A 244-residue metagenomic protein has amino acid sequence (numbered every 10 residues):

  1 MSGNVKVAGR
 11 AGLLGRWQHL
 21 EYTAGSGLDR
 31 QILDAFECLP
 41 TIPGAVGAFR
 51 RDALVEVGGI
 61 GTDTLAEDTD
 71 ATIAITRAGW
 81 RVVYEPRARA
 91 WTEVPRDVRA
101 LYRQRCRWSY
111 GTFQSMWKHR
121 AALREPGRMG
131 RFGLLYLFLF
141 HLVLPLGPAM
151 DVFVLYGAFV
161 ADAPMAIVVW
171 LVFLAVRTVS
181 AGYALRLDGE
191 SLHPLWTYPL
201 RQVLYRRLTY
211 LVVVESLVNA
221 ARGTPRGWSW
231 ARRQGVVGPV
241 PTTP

Functional and structural regions predicted by a protein language model:
M1-T64, C106-S109, F113, W117: Long helical/loop segments within the catalytic core of UDP-sugar-dependent glycosyltransferases, especially the large
E37, L54, G79-V83, K118 (+1 more regions): Hydrophobic/basic alpha-helical segments enriched in Actinobacteria
A71-T72, L101: Short, hydrophobic alpha-helical packing/hinge segments within bilobed ligand-binding/sensory domains
T72-W91: Catalytic donor-sugar/metal-binding loop of nucleotide-sugar-dependent glycosyltransferases
Y84, W91-R103: Catalytic cores of eukaryotic secretory-pathway lumenal/extracellular enzymes that build and remodel glycoconjugates
A100, Q104-S115, T197-P241: Membrane-proximal soluble regions of multi-pass membrane proteins
L101-H141: Active-site-adjacent helix/loop segment of glycosyltransferases that harbors family-specific signature motifs
Y136-R222: Membrane-embedded multi-pass helical conduit in multi-pass membrane proteins, especially envelope-biosynthetic
